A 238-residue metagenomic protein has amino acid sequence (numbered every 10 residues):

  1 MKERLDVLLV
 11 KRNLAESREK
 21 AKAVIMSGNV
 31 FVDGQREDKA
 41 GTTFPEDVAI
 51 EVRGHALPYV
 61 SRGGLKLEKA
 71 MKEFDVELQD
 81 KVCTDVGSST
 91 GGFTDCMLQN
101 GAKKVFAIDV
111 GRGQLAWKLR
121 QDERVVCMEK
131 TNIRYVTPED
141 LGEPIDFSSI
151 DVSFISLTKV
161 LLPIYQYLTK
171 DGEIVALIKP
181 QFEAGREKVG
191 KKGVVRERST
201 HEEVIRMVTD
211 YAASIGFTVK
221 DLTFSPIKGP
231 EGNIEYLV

Functional and structural regions predicted by a protein language model:
M1-V48: A basic, amphipathic helix-loop patch mediating RNA/tRNA/ribosome contacts
V30, K103-F106: Short beta-strand element of Class I
Q79-S89, M97: Conserved class I S-adenosyl-L-methionine
G91-G92, G113: Glycine-rich SAM-binding Motif I of class I
C96-K104: Conserved S-adenosyl-L-methionine
F106-K159: S-adenosyl-L-methionine
T158-V175: A short glycine-rich, Lys/Arg-flanked "PGG" loop and its adjoining helix->strand segment in the class I
D171-G185: Conserved beta-strand signature within the Rossmann-like core of class I S-adenosyl-L-methionine
